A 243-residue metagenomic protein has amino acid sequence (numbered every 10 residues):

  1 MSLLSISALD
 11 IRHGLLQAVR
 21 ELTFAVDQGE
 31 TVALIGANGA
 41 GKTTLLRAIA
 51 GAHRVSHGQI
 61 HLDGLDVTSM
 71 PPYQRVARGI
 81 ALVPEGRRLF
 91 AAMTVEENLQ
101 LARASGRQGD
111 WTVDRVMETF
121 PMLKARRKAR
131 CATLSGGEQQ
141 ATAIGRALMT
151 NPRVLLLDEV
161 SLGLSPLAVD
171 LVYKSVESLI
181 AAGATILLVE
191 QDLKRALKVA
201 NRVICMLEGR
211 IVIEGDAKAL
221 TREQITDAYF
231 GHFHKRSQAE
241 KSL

Functional and structural regions predicted by a protein language model:
I35-A37: The feature captures the beta-strand-to-loop junction immediately N-terminal to the Walker
A50: Helix-to-loop junction immediately C-terminal to a conserved catalytic motif
R54, D66-R87, V113, A125-A129 (+1 more regions): ABC ATPase NBD coupling module
G58-L65, R78, W111-T112, E118 (+1 more regions): Conserved ABC transporter NBD signature motif
R130-L134, E138: Conserved ABC ATPase signature
A147-L148: ABC ATPase C-loop
C205-E208, V212-E214, T221-L243: C-terminal boundary and immediately downstream tail of ABC-type ATPase nucleotide-binding domains
